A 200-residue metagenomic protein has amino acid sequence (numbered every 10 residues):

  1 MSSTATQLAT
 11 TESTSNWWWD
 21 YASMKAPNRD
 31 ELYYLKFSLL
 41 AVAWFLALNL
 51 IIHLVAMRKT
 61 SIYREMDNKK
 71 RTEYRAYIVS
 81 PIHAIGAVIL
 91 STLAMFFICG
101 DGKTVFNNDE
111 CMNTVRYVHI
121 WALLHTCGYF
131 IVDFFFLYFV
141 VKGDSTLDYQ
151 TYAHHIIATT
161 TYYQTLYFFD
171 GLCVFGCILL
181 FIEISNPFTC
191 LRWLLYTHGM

Functional and structural regions predicted by a protein language model:
S2-F181, N186-T189, W193-M200: Membrane-helix and juxtamembrane interface regions of eukaryotic multi-pass membrane proteins
